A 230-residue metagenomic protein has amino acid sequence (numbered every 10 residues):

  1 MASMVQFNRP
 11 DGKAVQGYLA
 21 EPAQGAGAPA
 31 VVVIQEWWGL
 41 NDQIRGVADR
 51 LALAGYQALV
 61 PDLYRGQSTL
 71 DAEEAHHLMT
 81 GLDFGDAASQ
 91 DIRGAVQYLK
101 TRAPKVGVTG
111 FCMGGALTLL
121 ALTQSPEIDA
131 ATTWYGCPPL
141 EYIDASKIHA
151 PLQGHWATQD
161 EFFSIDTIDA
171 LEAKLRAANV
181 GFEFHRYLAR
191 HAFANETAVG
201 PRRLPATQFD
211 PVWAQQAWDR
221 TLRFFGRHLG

Functional and structural regions predicted by a protein language model:
M1-G230: N-terminal cap/leader regions of alpha/beta-hydrolase-fold enzymes, predominantly small-molecule hydrolases
